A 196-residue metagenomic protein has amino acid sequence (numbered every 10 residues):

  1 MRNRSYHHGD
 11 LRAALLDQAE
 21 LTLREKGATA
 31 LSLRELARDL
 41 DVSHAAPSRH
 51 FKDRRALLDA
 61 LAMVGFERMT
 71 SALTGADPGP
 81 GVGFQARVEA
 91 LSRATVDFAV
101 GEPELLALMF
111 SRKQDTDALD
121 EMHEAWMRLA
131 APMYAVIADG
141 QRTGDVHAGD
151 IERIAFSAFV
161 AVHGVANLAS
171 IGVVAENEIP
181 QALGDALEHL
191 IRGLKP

Functional and structural regions predicted by a protein language model:
G9-E20, R24, T29-A30, H50-T74 (+4 more regions): An amphipathic alpha-helix adjacent to DNA-recognition modules
L31-D39, P47: Append "Primarily bacterial transcriptional regulators
A60, T74-L105, I154-A158: Hydrophobic alpha-helical connector segments
G65, M69, L73, A99 (+3 more regions): Hydrophobic recognition helices of helix-based DNA-binding modules
E89, R93, A130-A138, P180 (+1 more regions): An amphipathic alpha-helix signature
S111, A118-L119, H123, M127 (+1 more regions): Hydrophobic/aromatic-rich alpha-helical bundle segments in the mid-to-C-terminal region
